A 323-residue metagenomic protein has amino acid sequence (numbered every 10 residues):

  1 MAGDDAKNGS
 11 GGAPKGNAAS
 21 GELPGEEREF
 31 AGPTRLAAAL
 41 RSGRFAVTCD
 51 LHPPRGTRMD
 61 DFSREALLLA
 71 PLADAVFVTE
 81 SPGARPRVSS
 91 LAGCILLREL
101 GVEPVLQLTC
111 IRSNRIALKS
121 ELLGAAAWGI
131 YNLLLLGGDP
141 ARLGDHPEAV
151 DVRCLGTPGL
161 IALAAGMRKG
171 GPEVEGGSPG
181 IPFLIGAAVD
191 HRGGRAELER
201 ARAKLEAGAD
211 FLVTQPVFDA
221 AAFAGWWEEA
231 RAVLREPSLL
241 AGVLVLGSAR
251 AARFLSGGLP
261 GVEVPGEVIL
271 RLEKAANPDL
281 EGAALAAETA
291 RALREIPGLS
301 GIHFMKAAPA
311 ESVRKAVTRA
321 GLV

Functional and structural regions predicted by a protein language model:
D4-N8, K15-C49, P172-P179: N-terminal amphipathic alpha-helix/helix-capping segment at the start of soluble metabolic enzymes
G25-G32, G138, D151-G171, G177-S178 (+4 more regions): Active-site pocket-lining/capping segments in soluble small-molecule metabolic enzymes
G32-T34, D60-L68, A84-V102: Glycine-rich, positively charged N-terminal anion/phosphate-binding segment
V47-D60, V105-I116, F183-A196, L272-A284: Active-site mouth loops of central-metabolism enzymes
V47-L51, V76-V78, P104-L108, L133-L135 (+4 more regions): Hydrophobic faces of well-ordered beta-strands that scaffold small-molecule active sites in alpha/beta enzyme cores
L51-R55, E80-A84, C110-R112, G137-A141 (+4 more regions): Active-site-proximal loop/turn and secondary-structure-junction residues that shape catalytic pockets, frequently
R58, A84-I95, N114-L118, P140-I161 (+3 more regions): Active-site-adjacent beta->alpha loops and helix N-cap segments on the catalytic face of soluble alpha/beta enzymes
D60-A75, L123-W128, N132-L133, A141-D210 (+3 more regions): Alpha/beta enzyme core
